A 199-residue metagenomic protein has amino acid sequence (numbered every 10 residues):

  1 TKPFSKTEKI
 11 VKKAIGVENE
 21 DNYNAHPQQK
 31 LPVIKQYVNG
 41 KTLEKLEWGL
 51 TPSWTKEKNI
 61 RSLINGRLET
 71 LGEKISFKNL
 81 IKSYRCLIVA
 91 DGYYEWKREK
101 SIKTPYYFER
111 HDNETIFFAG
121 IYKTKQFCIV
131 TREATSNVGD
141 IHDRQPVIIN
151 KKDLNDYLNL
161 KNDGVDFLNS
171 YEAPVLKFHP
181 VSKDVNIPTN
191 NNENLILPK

Functional and structural regions predicted by a protein language model:
T1-K199: Short linear sequence motif anchored by a di-proline
